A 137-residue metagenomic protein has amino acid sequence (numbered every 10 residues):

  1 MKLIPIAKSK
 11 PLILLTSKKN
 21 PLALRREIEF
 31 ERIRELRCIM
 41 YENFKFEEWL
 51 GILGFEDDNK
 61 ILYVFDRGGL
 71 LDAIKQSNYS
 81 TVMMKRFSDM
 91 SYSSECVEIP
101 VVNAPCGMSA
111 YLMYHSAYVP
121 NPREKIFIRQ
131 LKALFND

Functional and structural regions predicted by a protein language model:
M1-P5, S9-P11, G69-A117: Beta-alpha-beta core module
K2-L12, T16-C38: Flexible hinge/capping segments at coil-to-helix
L15-A23, S109-P120: A bilobed periplasmic-binding-protein/Venus flytrap-type ligand-binding module shared by bacterial periplasmic
T16, V64, V82-K85: A short structural motif in glycosyltransferase catalytic domains
L22, R34-D57, K85, N121: Secondary-structure junction motif
R26, W49, V119-A133: Short amphipathic alpha-helical coupling segments at ligand-binding clamshell hinges and other catalytic/signaling
R34, K132-N136: Short amphipathic alpha-helical signal-transduction/dimerization elements
M40-Y41, D57-G69: Short beta-strand-to-loop elements that line the ligand-binding cleft of bilobed periplasmic-binding protein-like
